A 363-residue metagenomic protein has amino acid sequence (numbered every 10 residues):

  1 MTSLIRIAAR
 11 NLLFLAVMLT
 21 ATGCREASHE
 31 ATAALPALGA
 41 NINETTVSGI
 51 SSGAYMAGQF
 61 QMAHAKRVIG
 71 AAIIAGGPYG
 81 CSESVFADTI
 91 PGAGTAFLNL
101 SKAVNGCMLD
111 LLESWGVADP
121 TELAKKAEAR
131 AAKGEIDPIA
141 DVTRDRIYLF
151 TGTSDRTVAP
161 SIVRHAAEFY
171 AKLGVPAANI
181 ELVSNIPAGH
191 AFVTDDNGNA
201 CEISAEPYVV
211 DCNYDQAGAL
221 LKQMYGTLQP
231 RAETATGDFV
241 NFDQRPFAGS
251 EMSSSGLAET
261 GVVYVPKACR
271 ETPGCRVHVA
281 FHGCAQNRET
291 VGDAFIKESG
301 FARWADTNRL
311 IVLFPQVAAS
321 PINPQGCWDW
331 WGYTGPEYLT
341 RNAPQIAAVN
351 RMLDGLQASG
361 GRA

Functional and structural regions predicted by a protein language model:
T22-G23: C-terminal motif of bacterial Sec signal peptides marking the signal peptidase cleavage site
S28-G39, T121-A127, G134, D215-G218 (+2 more regions): Alpha/beta-hydrolase active-site loop
L35, S84-A93, D195-E206, Q286-F295 (+2 more regions): Cap/lid segment of the alpha/beta-hydrolase catalytic domain
N41-A93, K133, Q229, R362-A363: Primarily recognizes the serine-hydrolase "nucleophile elbow" in alpha/beta-hydrolase and SGNH/GDSL folds
C81-V175, L220, V265-E271: The feature captures the conserved acid-bearing segment of alpha/beta-hydrolase catalytic domains
K102, L109, E113, T153-E181 (+5 more regions): Active-site-adjacent alpha-helix of alpha/beta-hydrolase-fold enzymes
L109-A131, M224-T272, R341: N-terminal cap/lid segment of alpha/beta-hydrolase-fold proteins
G274-G283: Short beta-strand element of the alpha/beta-hydrolase
